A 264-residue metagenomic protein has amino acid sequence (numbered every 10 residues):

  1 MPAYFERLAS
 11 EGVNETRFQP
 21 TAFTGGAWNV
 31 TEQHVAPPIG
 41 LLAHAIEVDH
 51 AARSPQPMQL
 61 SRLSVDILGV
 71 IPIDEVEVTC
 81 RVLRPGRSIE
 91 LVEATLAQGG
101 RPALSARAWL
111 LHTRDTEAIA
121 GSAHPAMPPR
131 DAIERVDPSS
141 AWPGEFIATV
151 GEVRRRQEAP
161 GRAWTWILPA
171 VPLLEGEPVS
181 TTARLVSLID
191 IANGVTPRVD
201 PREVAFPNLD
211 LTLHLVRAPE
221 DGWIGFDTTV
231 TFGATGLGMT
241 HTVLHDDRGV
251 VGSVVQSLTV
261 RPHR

Functional and structural regions predicted by a protein language model:
M1-R264: Terminal targeting signals and extreme-terminal segments of soluble enzymes
